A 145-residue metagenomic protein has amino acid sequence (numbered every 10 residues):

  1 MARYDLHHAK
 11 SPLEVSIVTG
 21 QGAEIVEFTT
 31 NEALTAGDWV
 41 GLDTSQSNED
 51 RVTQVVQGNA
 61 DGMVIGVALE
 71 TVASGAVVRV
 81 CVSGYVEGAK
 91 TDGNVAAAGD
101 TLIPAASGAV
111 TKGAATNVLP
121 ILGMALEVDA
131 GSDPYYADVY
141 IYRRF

Functional and structural regions predicted by a protein language model:
M1-F145: Surface-exposed, low-hydrophobicity beta-strand/loop segments enriched in small/polar/acidic residues
